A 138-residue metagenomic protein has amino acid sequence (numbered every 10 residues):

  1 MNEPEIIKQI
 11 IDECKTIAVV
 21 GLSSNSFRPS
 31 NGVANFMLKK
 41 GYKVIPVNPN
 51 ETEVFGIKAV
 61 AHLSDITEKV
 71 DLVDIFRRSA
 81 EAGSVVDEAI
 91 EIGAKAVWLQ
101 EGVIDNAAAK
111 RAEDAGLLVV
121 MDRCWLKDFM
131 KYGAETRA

Functional and structural regions predicted by a protein language model:
N2-V70, D74-R77, G83-A138: Structural/interface elements that position substrates and couple domains in central-metabolism enzymes
